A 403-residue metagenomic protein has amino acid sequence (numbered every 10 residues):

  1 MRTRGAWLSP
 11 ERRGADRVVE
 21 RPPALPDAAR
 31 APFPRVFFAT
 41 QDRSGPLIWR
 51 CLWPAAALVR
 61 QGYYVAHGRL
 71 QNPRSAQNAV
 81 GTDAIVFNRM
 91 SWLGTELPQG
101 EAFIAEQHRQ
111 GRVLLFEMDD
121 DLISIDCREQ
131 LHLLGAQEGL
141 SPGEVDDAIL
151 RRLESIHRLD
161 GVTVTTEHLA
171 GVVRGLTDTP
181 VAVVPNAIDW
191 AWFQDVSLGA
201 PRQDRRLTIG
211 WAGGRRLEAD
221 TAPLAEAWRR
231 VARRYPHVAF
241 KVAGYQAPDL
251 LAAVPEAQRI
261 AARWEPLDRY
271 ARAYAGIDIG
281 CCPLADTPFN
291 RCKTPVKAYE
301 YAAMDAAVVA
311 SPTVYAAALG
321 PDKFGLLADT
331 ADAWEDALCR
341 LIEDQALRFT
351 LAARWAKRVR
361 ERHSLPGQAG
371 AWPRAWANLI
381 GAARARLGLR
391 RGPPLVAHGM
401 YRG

Functional and structural regions predicted by a protein language model:
R2-W92, R128-E129: N-terminal pre-catalytic "stem/leader" segment of glycosyltransferase-like enzymes
F37-A57, Q61-Y63, N186-D195, G199-G276: Conserved catalytic-core segment of nucleotide-activated headgroup transferases in glycan assembly
R69, F103-R109, G139-G161: Membrane-proximal helix-turn-helix segments that form the acceptor-binding/catalytic region of lipid-linked
F116-I149, Q194-D195, D204-R205, A383: Acceptor-binding helix/loop patch of EC 2.4 sugar-transfer enzymes, predominantly nucleotide-sugar-dependent
S124, R216-A219, W264-A303, V309-L319: Nucleotide-sugar-dependent
H157-R174, D178-D195: Donor nucleotide-sugar binding/catalytic pocket of nucleotide-sugar-dependent glycosyltransferases
P321-D332, R340-A346: Conserved acidic donor-binding segment of nucleotide-sugar-dependent glycosyltransferases
A346-G381, G392: A charged, aromatic-enriched C-terminal amphipathic alpha-helix characteristic of glycosyltransferases across folds
